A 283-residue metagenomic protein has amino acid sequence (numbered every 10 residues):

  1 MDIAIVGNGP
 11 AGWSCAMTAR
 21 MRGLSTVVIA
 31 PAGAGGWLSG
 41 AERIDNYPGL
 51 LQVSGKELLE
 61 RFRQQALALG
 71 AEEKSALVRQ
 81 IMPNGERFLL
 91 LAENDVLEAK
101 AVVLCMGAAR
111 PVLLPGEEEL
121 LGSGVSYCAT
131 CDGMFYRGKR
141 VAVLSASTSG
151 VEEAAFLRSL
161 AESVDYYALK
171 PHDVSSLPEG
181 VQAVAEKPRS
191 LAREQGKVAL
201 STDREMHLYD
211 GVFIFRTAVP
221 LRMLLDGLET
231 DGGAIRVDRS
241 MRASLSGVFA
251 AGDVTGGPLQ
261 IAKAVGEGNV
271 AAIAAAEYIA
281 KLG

Functional and structural regions predicted by a protein language model:
M1-V6, M21, E73-G138, A199-R204 (+3 more regions): FAD-binding core/adjacent interface of flavoenzyme oxidoreductases
D2-V27: N-terminal Rossmann-like FAD-binding beta1-loop-alpha1 element of flavoenzymes
G9-P10, G33, T148-S149, T255-G256: Residue-level detector of alpha-helix initiation sites
M21, I29, K139-L160: Rossmann-like NAD(P)H-binding beta-loop-alpha module
M21-S39, Y167-D173: Glycine-rich FAD pyrophosphate-binding loop
A32-G55: Conserved N-terminal glycine-rich FAD pyrophosphate-binding loop of Rossmann-like flavoproteins
A66-G85, L89-L91, L97-A99, S159-R239 (+1 more regions): A Rossmann-like FAD-binding core segment of flavoenzymes
L113, E119-F135, F215-K263, V270-I273 (+1 more regions): FAD-site-proximal beta/loop scaffold in flavoenzymes
